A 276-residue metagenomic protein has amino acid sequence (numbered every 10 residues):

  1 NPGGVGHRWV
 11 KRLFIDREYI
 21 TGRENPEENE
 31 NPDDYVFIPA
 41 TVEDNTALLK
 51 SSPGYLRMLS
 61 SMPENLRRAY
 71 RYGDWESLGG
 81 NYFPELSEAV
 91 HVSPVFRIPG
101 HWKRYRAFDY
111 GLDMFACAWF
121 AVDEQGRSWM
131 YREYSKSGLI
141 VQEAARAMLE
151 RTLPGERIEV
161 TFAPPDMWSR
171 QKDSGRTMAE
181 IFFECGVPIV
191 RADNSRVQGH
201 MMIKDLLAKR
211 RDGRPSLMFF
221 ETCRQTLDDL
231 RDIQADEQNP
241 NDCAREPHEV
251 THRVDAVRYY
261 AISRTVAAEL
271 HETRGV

Functional and structural regions predicted by a protein language model:
N1-A47, L56: ASCE P-loop NTPase helicase motor core
E24-D33, S87-A89, V95-R97, E180-E184 (+1 more regions): Short, conserved catalytic or adaptor-binding loops enriched in Gly and charged residues
V36-I38, R106, F162: Hydrophobic/aromatic beta-strand patches that form the interior of the parallel beta-sheet core in alpha/beta enzyme
I38-A40, R71, A192: Hydrophobic residues at beta-strand termini and immediately following loops that shape nucleotide-binding pockets
N45-F108, D113: ATPase catalytic-site recognition across NTP-hydrolyzing enzymes
F115-A121, R258: Short beta-strand scaffold segments in enzyme catalytic cores
A118, E124-R245, T265-V276: Mg2+-dependent endonuclease catalytic cores in nucleic-acid-processing enzymes, primarily RNase H-like
R245-A268: Acidic, Mg2+-coordinating catalytic module of metal-dependent nucleases/exonucleases that use a two-metal-ion mechanism
